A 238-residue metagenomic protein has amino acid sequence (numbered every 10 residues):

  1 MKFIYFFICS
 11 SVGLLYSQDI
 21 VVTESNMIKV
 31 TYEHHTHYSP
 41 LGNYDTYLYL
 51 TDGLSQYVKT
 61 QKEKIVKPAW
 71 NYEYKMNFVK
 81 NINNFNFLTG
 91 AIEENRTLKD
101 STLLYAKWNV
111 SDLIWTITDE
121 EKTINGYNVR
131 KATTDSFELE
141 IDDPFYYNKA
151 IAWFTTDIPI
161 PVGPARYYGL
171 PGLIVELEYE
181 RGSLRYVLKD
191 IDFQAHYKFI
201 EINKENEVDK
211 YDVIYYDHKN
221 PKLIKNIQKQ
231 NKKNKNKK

Functional and structural regions predicted by a protein language model:
M1-S25: Bacterial Sec-dependent N-terminal signal peptides
D19-K238: Extended soluble regions of mature proteins
